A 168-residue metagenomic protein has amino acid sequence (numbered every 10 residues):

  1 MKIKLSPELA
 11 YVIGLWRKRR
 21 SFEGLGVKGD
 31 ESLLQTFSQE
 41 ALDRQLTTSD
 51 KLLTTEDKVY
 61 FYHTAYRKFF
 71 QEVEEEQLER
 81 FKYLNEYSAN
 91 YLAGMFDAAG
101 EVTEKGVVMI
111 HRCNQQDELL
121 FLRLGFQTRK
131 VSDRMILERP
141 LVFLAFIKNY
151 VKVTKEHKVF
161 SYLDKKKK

Functional and structural regions predicted by a protein language model:
M1-K168: Internal intein/HINT superfamily modules and their associated LAGLIDADG
